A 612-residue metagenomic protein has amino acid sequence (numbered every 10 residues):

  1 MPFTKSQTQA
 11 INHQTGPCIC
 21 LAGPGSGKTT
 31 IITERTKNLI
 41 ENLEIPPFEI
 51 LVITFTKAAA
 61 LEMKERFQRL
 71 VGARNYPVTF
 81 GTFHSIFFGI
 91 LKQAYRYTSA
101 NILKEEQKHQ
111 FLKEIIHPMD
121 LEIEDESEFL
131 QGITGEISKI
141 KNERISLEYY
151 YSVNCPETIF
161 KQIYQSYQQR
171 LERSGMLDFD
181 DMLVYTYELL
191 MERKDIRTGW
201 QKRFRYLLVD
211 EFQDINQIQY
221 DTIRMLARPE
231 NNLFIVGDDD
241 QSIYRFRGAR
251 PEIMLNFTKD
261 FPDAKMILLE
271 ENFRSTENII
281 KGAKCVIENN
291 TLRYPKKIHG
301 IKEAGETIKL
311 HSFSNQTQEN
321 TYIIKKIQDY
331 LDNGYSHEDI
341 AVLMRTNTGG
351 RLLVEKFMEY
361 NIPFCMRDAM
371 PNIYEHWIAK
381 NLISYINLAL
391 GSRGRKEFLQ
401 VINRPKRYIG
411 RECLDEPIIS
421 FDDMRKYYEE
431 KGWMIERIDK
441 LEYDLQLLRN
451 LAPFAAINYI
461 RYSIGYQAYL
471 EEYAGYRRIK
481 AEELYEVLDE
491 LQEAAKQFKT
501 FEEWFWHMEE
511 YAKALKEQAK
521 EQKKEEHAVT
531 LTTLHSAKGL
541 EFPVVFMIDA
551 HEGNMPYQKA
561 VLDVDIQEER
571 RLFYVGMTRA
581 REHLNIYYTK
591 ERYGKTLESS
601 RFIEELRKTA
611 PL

Functional and structural regions predicted by a protein language model:
M1-T15, I218: N-terminal pre-P-loop "Q-motif" helix
T15-C18, S26, K37-L190, K194-D195 (+8 more regions): A basic/glycine-biased coupling hinge at the interface between accessory DNA-binding modules
C20, P24-I32, D263-K265, E270-P363 (+1 more regions): Helicase P-loop NTPase motor core
S26, Q213-E288, K297-I301, G553: Conserved helicase motor core of SF1/SF2 NTP-dependent helicases
I45-E49, R69-V78, Q93-E105, I116-S127 (+11 more regions): Short, polar/flexible loop-turn hinges at active-site or ligand-entry regions and domain interfaces
N75-I90, I362-S384: Conserved beta-strand -> loop -> alpha-helix junction used to position metal-binding or nucleic-acid-contacting
L207-V209, T533: Walker B beta-strand of ABC/ABC-like P-loop ATPase nucleotide-binding domains, specifically the conserved hydrophobic
V354-E355, S384-T609: Conserved helicase C-terminal RecA-like lobe
